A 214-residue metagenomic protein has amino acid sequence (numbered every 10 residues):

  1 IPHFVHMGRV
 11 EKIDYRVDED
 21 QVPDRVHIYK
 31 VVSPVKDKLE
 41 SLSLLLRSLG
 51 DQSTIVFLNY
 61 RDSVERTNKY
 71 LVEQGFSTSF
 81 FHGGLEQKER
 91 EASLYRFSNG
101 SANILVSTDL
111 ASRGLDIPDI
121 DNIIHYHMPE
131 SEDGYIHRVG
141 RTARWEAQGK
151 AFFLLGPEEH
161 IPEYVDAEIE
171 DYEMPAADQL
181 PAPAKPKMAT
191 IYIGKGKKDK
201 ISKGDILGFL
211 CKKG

Functional and structural regions predicted by a protein language model:
I1-V22, E159, Y164-A167: Post-DEXD/H (motif II) to motif III coupling segment of the RecA-like Helicase ATP-binding lobe
P2-H3, L39-L44, E65-K69, I136 (+1 more regions): Ser/Thr-Pro-rich, acidic low-complexity intrinsically disordered regions of eukaryotic RNA-binding
P2-R9, D20, N68, L110 (+1 more regions): Short regulatory helix/loop adjacent to the ATP-binding pocket of P-loop NTPases
D24-V72: Conserved interdomain hinge at the start of the Helicase C-terminal
V64-Y70, F76-T108: Conserved helicase ATPase core of P-loop NTP-dependent helicases/translocases
I104, R113-M128, K150-L154: A short beta-strand element within the Helicase C-terminal
I104, S131-Y172: Conserved segment of the helicase C-terminal RecA-like domain
P175-G214: Non-catalytic terminal extensions of ATP-dependent helicases
